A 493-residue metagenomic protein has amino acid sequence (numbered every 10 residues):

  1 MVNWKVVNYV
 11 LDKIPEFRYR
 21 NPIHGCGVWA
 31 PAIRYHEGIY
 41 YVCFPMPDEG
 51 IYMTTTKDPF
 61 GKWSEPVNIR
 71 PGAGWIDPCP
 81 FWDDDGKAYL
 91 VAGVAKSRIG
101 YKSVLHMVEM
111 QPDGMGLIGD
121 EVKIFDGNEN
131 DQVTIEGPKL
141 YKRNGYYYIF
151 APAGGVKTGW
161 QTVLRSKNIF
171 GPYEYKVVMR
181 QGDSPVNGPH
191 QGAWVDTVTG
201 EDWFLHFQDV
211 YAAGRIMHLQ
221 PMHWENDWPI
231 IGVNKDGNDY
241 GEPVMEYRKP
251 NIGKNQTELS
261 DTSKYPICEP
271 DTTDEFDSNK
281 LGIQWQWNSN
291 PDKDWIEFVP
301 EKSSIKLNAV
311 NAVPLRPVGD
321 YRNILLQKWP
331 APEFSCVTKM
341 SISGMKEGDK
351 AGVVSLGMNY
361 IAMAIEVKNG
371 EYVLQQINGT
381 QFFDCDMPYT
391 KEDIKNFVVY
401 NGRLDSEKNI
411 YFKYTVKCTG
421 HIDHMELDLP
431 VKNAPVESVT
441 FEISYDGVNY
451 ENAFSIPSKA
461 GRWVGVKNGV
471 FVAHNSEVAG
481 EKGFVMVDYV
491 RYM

Functional and structural regions predicted by a protein language model:
M1-M493: Carbohydrate-active catalytic/glycan-binding domains of CAZyme proteins, especially the secreted or lumenal ectodomains
